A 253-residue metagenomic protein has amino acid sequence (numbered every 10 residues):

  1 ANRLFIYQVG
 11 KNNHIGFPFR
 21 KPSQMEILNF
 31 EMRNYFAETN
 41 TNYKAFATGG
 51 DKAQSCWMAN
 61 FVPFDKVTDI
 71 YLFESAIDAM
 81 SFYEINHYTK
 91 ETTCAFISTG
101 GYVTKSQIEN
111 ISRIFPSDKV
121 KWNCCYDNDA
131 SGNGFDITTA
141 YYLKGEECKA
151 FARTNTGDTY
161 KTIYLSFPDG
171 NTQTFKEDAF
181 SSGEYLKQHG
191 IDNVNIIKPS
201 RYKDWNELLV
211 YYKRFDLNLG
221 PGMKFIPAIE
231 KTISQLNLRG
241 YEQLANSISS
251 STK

Functional and structural regions predicted by a protein language model:
A1-K52: Basic, glycine-enriched DNA-binding surface that flanks or lies within the catalytic cores of DNA
G16-F19, Y71, I97: Cytosolic beta-strand hydrophobic patch enriched in CBS
S55-K66: A short acidic-Thr-Gly-centered motif at the start of a beta-strand
K66-I70, W122: Short active-site oxyanion
E74-S75: Helix N-cap/beta->alpha junction signal
D78: Conserved Rossmann-like nucleotide-cofactor binding loop
H87-K253: TOPRIM fold recognition
